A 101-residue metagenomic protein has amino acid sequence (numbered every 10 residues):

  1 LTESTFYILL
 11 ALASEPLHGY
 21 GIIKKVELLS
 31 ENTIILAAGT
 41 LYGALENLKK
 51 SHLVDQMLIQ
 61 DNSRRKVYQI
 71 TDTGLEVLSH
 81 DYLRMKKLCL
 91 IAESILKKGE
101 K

Functional and structural regions predicted by a protein language model:
L1-T40: N-terminal helix-turn-helix DNA-binding core of bacterial DNA-binding proteins
G19, S30, R65, E93-L96: A generic structural signal for ordered secondary structure
I22, L41, G74, M85: Conserved anionic group-binding/transfer micro-motifs
V26, S30, L58-Q60, D72-G74: Short, well-ordered turn and helix-capping elements at secondary-structure junctions
L41-Y42, L48: Basic amphipathic alpha-helical segments that dock to polyanions
K49-R64, Q69: Beta-hairpin "wing" of winged helix-turn-helix
N62-Y82: Basic, amphipathic "hinge/linker" alpha-helix immediately C-terminal to the N-terminal HTH DNA-binding motif
E76-K101: Amphipathic alpha-helical dimerization/coiled-coil segments that flank or bridge DNA-binding/regulatory modules
